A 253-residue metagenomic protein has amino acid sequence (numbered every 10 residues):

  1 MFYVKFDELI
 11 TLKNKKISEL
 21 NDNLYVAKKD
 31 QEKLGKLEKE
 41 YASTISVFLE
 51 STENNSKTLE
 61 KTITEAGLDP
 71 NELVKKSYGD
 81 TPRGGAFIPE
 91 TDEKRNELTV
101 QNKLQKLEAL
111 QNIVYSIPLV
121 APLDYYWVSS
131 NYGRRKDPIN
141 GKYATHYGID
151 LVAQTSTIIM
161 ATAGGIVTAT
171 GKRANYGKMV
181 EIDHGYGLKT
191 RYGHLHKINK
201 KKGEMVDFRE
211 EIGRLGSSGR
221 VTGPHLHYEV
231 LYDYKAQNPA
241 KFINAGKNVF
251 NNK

Functional and structural regions predicted by a protein language model:
M1-W127, N131: Non-catalytic extracellular/periplasmic "stalk" and linker regions immediately N-terminal to catalytic or recognition
Y115-K253: Catalytic cores of peptidoglycan-degrading enzymes
